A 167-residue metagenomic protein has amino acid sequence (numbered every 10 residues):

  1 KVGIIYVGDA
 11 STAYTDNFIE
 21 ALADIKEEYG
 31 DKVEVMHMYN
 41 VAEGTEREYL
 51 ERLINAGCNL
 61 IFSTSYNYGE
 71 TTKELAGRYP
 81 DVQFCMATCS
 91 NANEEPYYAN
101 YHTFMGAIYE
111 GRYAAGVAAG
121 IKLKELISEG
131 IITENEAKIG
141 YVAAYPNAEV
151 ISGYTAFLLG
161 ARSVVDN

Functional and structural regions predicted by a protein language model:
K1-A21, I25, Y29, M36-E46 (+2 more regions): Extracytoplasmic "Venus flytrap"
I4-Y6, G57-G69, Q83-A87: Periplasmic-binding protein-like
I5-G8, M105-I108, K122, K138-V150: Short beta-strand->loop
G30-E34, A56-I61, Y79-Q83, N135-K138 (+1 more regions): Loop/turn elements at helix/coil->beta-strand transitions in domains of secreted/extracellular proteins
E43-N59: Short, well-structured alpha-helical segments in soluble
G77-M105: Flexible loop/hinge segments that line or gate small-molecule binding clefts
F104-E134: Hydrophobic alpha-helical segments within soluble ligand-binding/sensing domains
E136-A143, A148-N167: Phosphate/pyrophosphate-binding betaalpha-module
